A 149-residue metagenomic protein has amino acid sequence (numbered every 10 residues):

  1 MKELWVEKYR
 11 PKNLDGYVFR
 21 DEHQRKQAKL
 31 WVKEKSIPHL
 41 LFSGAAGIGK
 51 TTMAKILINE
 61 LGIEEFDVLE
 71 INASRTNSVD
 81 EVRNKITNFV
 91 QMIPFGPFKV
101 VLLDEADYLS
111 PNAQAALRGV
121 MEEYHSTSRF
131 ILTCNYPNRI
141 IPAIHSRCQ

Functional and structural regions predicted by a protein language model:
M1-Q149: P-loop/Walker A NTP-binding region and its immediately flanking N-terminal helices in P-loop NTPase folds
